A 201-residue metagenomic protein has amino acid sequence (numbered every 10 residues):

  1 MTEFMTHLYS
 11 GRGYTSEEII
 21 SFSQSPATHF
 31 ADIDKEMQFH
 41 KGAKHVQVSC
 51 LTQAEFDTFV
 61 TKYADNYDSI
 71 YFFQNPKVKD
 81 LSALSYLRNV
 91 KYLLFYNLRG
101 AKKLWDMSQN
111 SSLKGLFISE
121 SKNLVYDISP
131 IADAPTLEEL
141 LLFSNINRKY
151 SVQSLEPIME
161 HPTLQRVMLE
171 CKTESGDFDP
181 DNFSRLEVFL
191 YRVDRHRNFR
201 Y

Functional and structural regions predicted by a protein language model:
T2-K79, Y86-Y201: Concave beta-strand-loop units of leucine-rich repeat
